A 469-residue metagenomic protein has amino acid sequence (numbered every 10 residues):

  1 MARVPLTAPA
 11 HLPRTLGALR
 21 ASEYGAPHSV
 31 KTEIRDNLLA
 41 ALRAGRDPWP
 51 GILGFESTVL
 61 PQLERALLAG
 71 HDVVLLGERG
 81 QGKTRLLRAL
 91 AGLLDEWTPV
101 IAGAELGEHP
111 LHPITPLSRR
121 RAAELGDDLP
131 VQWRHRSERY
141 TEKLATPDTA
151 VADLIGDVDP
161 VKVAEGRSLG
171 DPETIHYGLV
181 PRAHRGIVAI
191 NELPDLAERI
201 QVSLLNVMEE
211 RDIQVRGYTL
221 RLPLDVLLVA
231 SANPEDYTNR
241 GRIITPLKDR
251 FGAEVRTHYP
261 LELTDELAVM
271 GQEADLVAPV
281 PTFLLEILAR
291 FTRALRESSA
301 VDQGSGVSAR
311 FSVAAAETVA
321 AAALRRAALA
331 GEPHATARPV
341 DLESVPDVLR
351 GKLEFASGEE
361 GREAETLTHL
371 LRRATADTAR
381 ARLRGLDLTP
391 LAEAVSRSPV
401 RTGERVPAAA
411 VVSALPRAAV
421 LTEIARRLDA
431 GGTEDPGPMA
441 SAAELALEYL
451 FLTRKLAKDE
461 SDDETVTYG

Functional and structural regions predicted by a protein language model:
P9, P13, A21-L39, T238-R242 (+4 more regions): Conserved C-terminal "switch" segment of AAA+ ATPases
A21-S29, A40-V59: Dynamic helix-loop-helix/coil hinge segments at AAA+ ATPase domain boundaries and subdomain interfaces
F55-E56, E64-G70, E78-R79, V180-A183 (+1 more regions): Phosphate-binding P-loop
A69, V73, R293-V301, V313-H334 (+1 more regions): AAA+ ATPase "lid" subdomain C-terminal helix
K83: Conserved lysine of the Walker
L86, L90: Hydrophobic positions on the alpha1 helix immediately C-terminal to the Walker A/P-loop
L94-Q132, R136-L179, H184-V277, T318-A330: Canonical AAA+ ATPase core
G304, L324-G469: C-terminal engagement/docking regions of AAA+ P-loop ATPases
